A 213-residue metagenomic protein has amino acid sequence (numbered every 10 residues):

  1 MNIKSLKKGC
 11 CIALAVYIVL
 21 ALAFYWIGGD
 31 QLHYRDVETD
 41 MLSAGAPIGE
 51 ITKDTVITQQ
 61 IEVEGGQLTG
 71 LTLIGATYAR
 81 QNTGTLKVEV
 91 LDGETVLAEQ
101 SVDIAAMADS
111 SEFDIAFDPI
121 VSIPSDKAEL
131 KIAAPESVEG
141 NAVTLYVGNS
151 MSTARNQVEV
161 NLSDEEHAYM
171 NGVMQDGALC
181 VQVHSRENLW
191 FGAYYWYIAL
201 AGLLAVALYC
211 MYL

Functional and structural regions predicted by a protein language model:
N2-D92, A105-D114, P119-S125, A134-C210: Beta-sheet-rich sandwich/jelly-roll-like modules and their strand-loop junctions
E94-V102: Surface-exposed loop/edge segments in extracytoplasmic proteins
